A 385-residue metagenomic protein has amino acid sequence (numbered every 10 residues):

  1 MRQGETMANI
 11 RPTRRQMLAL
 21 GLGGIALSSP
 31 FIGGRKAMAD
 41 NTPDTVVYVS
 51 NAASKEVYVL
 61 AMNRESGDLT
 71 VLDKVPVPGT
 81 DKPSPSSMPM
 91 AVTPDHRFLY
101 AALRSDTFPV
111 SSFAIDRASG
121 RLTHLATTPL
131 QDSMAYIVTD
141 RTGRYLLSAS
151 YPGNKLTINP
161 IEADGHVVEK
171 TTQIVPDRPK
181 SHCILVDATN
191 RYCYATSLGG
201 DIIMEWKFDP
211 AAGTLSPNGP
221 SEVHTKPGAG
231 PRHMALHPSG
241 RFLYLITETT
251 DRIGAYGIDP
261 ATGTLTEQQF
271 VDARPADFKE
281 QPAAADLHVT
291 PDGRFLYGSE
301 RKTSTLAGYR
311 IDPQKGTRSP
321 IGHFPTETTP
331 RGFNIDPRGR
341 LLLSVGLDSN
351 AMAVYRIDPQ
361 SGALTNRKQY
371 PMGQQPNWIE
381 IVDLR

Functional and structural regions predicted by a protein language model:
E5-I25: N-terminal secretory signal peptides and thylakoid transit peptides that target proteins across membranes
F31-A53, V59: C-terminal segment of N-terminal export signals and the immediately downstream linker at the start of the mature
T42, P78-P94, L130-T142, V175-N190 (+4 more regions): Beta-rich, blade/repeat-based domains predominating in secreted/periplasmic proteins but also intracellular
A52, R104, Y151, L198 (+6 more regions): Short loop/turn segments immediately following the C-termini of beta-strands
A61-G67, A114-G120, P160-H166, K207-T214 (+3 more regions): Short loop/turn segments immediately following beta-strands, especially the blade-tip and inter-blade linker loops
V71-D81, T123-T128, K170-V175, G219-H224 (+3 more regions): A short beta-strand motif characteristic of beta-propeller blades
T123-L185: Asp-box/WD-like beta-propeller blade repeats and closely related beta-sheet repeat scaffolds
